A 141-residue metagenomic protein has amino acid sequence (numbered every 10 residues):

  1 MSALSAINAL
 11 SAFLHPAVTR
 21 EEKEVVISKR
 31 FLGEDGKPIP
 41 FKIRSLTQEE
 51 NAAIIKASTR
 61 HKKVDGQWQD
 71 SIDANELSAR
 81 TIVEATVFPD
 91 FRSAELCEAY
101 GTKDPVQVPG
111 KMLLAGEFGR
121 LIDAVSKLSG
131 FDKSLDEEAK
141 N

Functional and structural regions predicted by a protein language model:
M1-E21: Extended acidic low-complexity intrinsically disordered regions
A3-L4, D35-N141: Short, surface-exposed, charged amphipathic helix/loop patches that serve as local interaction elements
E21-G36: Short acidic-hydrophobic surface loop/beta-edge motif
